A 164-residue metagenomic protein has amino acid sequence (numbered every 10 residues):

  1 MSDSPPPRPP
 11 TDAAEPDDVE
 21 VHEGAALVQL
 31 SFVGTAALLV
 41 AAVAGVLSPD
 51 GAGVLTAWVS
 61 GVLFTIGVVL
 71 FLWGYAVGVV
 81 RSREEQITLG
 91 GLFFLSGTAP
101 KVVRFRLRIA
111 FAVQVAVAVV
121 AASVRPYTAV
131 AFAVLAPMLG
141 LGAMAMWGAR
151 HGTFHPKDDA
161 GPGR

Functional and structural regions predicted by a protein language model:
M1-L38, A149-R164: Cytosolic-side membrane-entry/anchor segment at the start of a transmembrane helix
M1-P5, L63-V69: Short cationic/low-complexity microdomains
V19-I66, L107-A110, V115-S123: Long, highly hydrophobic alpha-helical transmembrane signal-anchor segments
G34-A41, T65-A76, A133-A143: Hydrophobic cores of alpha-helical transmembrane segments in multi-pass integral membrane proteins
S48-G51, V77-E84, V124, T128 (+1 more regions): Juxtamembrane transmembrane-helix termini
V69-G90: Membrane-water interface of transmembrane alpha-helices
T88-V113: Short membrane-interface loop/juxtamembrane segments of multi-pass integral membrane proteins
V120-G152: Hydrophobic alpha-helical transmembrane segments and immediately flanking/interface helices in integral membrane
